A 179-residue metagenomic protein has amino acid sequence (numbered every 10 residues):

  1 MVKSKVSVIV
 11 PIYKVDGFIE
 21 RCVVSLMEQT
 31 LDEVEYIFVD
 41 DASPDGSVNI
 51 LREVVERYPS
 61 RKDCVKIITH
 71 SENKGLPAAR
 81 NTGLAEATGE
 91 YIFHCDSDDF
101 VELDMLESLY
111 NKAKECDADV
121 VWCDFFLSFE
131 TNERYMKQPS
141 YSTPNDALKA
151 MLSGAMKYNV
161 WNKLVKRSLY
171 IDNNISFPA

Functional and structural regions predicted by a protein language model:
M1-E28: N-proximal low-complexity "stem/linker" segments adjacent to membrane-targeting elements
V23-T69, K114: Acidic donor-binding segment of Leloir-type glycosyltransferases
T69-A87, S108: Glycine-rich, basic loop-to-helix element that forms the pyrophosphate-binding segment of sugar-nucleotide handling
I92: Short aromatic/hydrophobic "clamp" motif used to bind/position activated sugar donors
D96-F100, D119: The conserved acidic donor/metal-binding loop of glycosyltransferases
D104-Y135: Conserved donor NDP-sugar-binding/catalytic core segment of glycosyltransferases
D124, M136-A155: Short, flexible, basic/aromatic active-site loop/helix in glycosyltransferases
K149-A179: Conserved nucleotide-sugar donor-binding catalytic segment
